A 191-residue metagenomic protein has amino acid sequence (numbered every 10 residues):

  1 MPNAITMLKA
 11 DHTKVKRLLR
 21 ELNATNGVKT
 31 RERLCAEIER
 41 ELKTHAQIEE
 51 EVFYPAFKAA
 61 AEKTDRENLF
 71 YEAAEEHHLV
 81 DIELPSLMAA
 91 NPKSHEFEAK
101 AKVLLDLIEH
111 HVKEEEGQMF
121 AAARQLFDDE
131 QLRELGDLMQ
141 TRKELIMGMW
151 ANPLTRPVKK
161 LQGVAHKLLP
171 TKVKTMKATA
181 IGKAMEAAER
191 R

Functional and structural regions predicted by a protein language model:
M1-R191: Small-residue-biased structural context
